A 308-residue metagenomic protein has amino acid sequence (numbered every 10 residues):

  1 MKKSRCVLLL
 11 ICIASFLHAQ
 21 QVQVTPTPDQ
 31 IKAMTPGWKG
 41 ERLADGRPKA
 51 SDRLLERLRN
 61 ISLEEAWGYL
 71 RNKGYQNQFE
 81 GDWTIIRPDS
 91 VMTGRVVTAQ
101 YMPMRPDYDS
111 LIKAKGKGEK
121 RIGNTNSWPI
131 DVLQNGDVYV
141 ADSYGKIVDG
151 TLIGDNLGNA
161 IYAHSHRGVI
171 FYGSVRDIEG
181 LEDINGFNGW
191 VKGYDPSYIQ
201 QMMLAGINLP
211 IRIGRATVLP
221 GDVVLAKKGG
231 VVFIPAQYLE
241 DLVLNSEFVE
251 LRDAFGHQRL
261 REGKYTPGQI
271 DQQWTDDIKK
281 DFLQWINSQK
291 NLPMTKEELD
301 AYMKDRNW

Functional and structural regions predicted by a protein language model:
M1-R5: Positively charged n-region of N-terminal signal peptides that target proteins for export
V7-S15: Bacterial N-terminal signal peptides
L17-Q21: Boundary at the C-terminal end of the N-terminal hydrophobic targeting segment
V22-R42, R53-R57: Short acidic, Pro/Gly- and aromatic-enriched capping/linker segments at domain boundaries
G46, I161, D222-V224: Buried hydrophobic positions in well-ordered alpha/beta secondary-structure cores of metabolic enzymes
R57-E65, Y69-P220, I234-L283, N287-W308: Feature captures the catalytic cores and cofactor-binding loops of soluble hydro-lyases/lyases that act on carboxylate
G229-V232: Channel- or pocket-lining gating/hinge segments that regulate access to a cavity or pore
